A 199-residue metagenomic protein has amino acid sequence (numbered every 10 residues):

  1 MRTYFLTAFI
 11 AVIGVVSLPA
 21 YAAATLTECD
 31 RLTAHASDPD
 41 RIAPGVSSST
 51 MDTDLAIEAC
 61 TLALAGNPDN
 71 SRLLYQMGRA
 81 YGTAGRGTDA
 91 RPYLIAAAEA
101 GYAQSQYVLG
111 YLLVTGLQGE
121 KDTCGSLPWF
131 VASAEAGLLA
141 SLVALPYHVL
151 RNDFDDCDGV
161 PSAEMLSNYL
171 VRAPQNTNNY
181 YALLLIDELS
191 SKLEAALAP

Functional and structural regions predicted by a protein language model:
T7-V16: Bacterial N-terminal signal peptides
A20-A59, L64: N-terminal leader/linker segments that initiate helical-solenoid repeat arrays
T25, G66-D69, E99-A103, T115-L117 (+4 more regions): Short helix-capping/linker turns of helical repeat alpha-solenoids
L26-E28, H35, C157-P199: Terminal, low-structured helical/coil segments at or just beyond the last alpha-helical repeat
L74-G82, V108-T115, A144-D153: Hydrophobic face of amphipathic alpha-helices that form TPR/SEL1-like repeat modules and related alpha-solenoid
